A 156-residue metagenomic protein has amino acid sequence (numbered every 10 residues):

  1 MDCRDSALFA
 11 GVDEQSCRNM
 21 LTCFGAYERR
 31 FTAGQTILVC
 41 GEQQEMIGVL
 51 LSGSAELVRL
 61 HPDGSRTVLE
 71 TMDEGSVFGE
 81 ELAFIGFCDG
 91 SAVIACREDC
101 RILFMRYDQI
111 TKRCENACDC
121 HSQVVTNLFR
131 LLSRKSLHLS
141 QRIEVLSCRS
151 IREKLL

Functional and structural regions predicted by a protein language model:
M1-A33, L82-I85: Cyclic nucleotide-binding regulatory module and flanking cytosolic helices
M1-L8, G53, F104, C114: An N-terminal domain-start capping segment
A10, R29, G48, E70 (+3 more regions): Residues that recognize and position ribonucleotide moieties
F24, E70-F129: Cyclic-nucleotide recognition modules
Q35-E98: Cyclic nucleotide-binding regulatory domains
D119-L156: Polybasic "coupling" helices that flank or enter modular domains
